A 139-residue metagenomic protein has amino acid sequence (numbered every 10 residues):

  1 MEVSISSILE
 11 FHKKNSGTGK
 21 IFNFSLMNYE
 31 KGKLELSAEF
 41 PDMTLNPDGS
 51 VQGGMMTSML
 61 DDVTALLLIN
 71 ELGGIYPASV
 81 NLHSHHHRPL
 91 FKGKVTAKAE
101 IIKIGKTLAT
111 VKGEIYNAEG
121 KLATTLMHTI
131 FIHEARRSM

Functional and structural regions predicted by a protein language model:
M1-M139: Terminal targeting signals and extreme-terminal segments of soluble enzymes
